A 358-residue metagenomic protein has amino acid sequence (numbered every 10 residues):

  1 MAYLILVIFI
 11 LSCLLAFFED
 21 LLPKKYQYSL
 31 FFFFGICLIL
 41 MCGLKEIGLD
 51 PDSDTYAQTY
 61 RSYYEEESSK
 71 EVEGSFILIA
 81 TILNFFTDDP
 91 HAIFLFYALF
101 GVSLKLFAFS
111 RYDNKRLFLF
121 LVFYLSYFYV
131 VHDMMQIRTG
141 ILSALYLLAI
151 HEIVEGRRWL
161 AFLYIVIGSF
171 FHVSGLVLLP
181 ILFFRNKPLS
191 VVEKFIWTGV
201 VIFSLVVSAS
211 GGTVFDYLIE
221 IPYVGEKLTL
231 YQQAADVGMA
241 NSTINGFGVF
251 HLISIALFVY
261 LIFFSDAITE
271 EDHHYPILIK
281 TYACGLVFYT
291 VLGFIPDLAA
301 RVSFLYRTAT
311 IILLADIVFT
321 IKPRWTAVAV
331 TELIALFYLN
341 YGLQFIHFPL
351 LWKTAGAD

Functional and structural regions predicted by a protein language model:
F18-A98, Y341-D358: TM-lumen/periplasm interface segments of multi-pass membrane proteins, especially the first transmembrane helix
K25, F109-S126: Transmembrane-helix signature of polytopic, membrane-embedded enzymes that assemble or transfer cell-envelope glycans
Q27-F31, T269-Y282, W325-V330: Membrane-interfacial loop-to-transmembrane alpha-helix junctions, especially the N-terminal start
D54-Q58, Y63, E73, I77 (+2 more regions): Alpha-helical transmembrane segments and terminal signal-anchor/GPI-anchor hydrophobic tails, characterized by long
F96-Y112: Transmembrane-helix motifs of polytopic, lipid-linked glycan transferases
Y129, L160-F184: Membrane-interface alpha helices of multi-pass inner-membrane proteins
M134-G140: Short acidic/glycine- and proline-prone juxtamembrane loop motifs at membrane-interface regions of multi-pass membrane
Y146-L160: Membrane-interface transmembrane helices that cradle and orient dolichyl/undecaprenyl
